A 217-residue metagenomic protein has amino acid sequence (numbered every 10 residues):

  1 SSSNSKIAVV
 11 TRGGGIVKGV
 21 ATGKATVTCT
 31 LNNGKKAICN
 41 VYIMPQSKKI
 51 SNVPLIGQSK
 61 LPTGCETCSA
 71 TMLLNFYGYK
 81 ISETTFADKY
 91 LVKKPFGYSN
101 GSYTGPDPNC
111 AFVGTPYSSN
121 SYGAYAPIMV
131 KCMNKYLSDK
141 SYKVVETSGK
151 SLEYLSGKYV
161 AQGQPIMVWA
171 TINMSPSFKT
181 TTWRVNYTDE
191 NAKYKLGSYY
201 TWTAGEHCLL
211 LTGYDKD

Functional and structural regions predicted by a protein language model:
S1-Q46: Extracytoplasmic soluble-region selector
T28, K131, E153-G157: Intrinsically disordered, low-complexity boundary segments flanking structured domains
K35-A37, L73, P176: Residue-level signal for secondary-structure boundary sites
Y42-K131, K135, D139, I172-M174 (+3 more regions): Active-site-adjacent structural segments surrounding the nucleophilic cysteine of cysteine proteases and isopeptidases
A87-L91, T147-E153: Short linear loop/turn motifs
D139-G149: Short, well-structured beta-strand/strand-turn elements
G149-D217: Active-site-adjacent substructure of cysteine-protease-like catalytic cores
